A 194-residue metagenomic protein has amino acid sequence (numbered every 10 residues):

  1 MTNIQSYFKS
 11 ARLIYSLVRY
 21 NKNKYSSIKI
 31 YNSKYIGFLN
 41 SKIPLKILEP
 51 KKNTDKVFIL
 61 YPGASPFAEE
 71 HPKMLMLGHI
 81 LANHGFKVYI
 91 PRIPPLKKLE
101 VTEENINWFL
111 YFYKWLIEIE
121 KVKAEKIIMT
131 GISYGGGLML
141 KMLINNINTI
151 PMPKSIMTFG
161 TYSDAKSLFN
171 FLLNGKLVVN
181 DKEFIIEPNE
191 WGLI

Functional and structural regions predicted by a protein language model:
N3-K56: N-terminal cap/lid segment of alpha/beta-hydrolase-fold proteins
S33, F38-L48, G63-S65, M74 (+4 more regions): Catalytic cores of nucleotide-enabled group-transfer and carboxylate-activating enzymes in metabolic and assembly-line
P50-H84, I90-I93: Short, surface-exposed "cap/lid" segments of acyl-processing enzymes
E100-A124, G137, K141: Alpha/beta-hydrolase active-site loop
A124-K126, M152: Short acidic capping loops at alpha-helix termini that bridge into adjacent secondary structure
T130-G136, F159: Conserved alpha/beta-hydrolase "nucleophile elbow" surrounding the catalytic nucleophile
M142-I194: Alpha/beta-hydrolase-fold enzymes
